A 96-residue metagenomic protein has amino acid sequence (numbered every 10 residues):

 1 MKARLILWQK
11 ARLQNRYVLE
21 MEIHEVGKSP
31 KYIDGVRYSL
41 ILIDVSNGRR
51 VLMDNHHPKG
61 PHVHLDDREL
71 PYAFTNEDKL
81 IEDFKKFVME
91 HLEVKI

Functional and structural regions predicted by a protein language model:
M1-H62: The feature represents the first ordered module of a protein
K59-Y72: Short helix/strand-capping connector loops at secondary-structure junctions
E69-I96: Short, compact, well-ordered microdomains
